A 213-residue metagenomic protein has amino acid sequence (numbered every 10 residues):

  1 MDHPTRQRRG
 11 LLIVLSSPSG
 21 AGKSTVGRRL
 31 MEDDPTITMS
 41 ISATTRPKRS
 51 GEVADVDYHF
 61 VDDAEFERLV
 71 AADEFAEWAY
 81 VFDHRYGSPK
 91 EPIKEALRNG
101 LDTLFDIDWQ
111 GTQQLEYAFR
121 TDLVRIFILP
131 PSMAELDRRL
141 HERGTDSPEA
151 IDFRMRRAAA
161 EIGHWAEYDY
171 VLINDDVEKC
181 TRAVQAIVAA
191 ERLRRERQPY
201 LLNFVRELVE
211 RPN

Functional and structural regions predicted by a protein language model:
M1-I13, P35: Extreme N-terminal, non-catalytic leader segments that precede Walker-type/kinase nucleotide-binding cores
D2-H3, T145-D146, A160-N213: NTP-dependent small-molecule kinase module
S16-P18: P-loop (Walker A) phosphate-binding loop of NTP-binding proteins
K23: Conserved lysine of the Walker
V26-G27: Post-Walker A alpha-helix
M31-S40: Post-Walker A helix-loop "phosphate-sensing" segment adjacent to the P-loop in P-loop NTPases
T44-T103, W109-Q113: ATP-dependent small-molecule kinase phosphotransfer cores that center on conserved nucleotide phosphate-binding segments
T103-W109, A118-E142, I173-D176: Conserved phosphate-donor/acceptor-positioning beta-strand/loop module used by diverse small-molecule
